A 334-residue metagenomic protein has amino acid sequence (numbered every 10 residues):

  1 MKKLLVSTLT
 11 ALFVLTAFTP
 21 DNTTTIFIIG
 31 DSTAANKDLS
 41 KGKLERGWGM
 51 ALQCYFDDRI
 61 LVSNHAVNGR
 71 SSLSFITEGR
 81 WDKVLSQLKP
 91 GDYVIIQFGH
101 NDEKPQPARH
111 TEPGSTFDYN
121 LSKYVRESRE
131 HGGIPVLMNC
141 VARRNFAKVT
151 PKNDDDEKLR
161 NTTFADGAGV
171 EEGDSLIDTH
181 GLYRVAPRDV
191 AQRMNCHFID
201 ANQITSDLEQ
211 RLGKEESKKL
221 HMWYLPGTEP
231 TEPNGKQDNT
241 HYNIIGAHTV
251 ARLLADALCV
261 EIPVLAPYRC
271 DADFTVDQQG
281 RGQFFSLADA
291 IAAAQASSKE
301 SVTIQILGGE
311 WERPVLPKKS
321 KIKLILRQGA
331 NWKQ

Functional and structural regions predicted by a protein language model:
K3, S7-T23: Bacterial Sec-dependent signal peptides at the C-terminal "C-region" and cleavage site
T19-A66, D82-V94: Serine-esterase "nucleophile elbow" of acetyl-processing enzymes
D21, G79-I244, H248, R252-C259: Alpha-helical cap/lid subdomain in secreted, periplasmic, or secretory-pathway luminal O-acyl-processing enzymes
E45, S72-K83, G308-G309: N-terminal post-signal-peptidase region of extra-cytosolic proteins
C270-D277: Short aromatic-glycine-(Arg/Gly/Cys) micro-motifs in beta-strand/loop hairpins
Q279-F285, K299-K333: N-terminal extracellular ligand-recognition/capping segment immediately after the signal peptide
